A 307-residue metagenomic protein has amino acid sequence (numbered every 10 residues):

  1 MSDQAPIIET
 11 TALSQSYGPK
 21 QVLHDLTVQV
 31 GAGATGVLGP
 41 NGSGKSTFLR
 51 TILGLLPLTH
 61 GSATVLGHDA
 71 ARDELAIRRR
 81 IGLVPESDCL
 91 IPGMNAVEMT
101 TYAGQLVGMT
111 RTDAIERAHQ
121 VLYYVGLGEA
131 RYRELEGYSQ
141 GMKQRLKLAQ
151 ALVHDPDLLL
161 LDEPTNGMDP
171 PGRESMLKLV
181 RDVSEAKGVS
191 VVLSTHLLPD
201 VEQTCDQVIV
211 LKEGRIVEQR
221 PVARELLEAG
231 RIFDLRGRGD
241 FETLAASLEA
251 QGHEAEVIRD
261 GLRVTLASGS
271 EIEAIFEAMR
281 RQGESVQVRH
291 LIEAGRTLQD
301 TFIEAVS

Functional and structural regions predicted by a protein language model:
L53: Helix-to-loop junction immediately C-terminal to a conserved catalytic motif
G61-R72, A76-I77: Conserved ABC transporter NBD signature motif
T101, Q105, T112-A130: Conserved ABC ATPase "signature" region
L159-E163: Catalytic Walker B motif of ABC-type/P-loop ATPase nucleotide-binding domains
M176-A267: ABC transporter nucleotide-binding domain
A267-S307: C-terminal coupling/interaction segments
